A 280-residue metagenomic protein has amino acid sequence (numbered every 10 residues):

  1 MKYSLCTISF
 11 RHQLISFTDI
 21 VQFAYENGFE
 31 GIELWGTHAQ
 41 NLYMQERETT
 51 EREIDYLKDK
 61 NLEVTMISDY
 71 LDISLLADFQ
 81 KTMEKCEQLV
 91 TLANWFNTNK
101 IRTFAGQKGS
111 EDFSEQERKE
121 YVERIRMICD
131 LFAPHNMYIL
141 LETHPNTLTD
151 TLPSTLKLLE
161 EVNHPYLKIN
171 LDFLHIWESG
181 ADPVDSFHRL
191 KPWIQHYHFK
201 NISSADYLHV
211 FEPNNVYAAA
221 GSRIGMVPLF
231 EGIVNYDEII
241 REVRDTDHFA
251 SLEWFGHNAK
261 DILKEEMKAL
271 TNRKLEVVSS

Functional and structural regions predicted by a protein language model:
M1-S4, S9, L14-G28, K58-N61 (+4 more regions): Histidine-acidic metal/acid-base catalytic patches
L5-T18, W35-T50, K81-C86: N-terminal-biased segments
S9-R11, G36-H38, Y70-I73, A105-G109 (+4 more regions): Active-site-proximal loop/turn and secondary-structure-junction residues that shape catalytic pockets, frequently
D19, Y56-D59, L75-I169, D261: Active-site acidic/histidine proton-transfer and metal-coordination neighborhood in alpha/beta enzyme cores
E33, M66, R102, L140 (+2 more regions): Conserved beta-strand positions in the central sheet of alpha/beta enzyme cores
E33-K58, G106-D112: Glycine-rich, proline-tolerant flexible connector loops at the mouths of alpha/beta enzymes
E48-K60, R124-L131, S186, E238-E242: Catalytic-core regions built around general acid/base machinery
L71-F79, V227-F230: The substrate-binding groove and active-site-proximal loops of carbohydrate-active enzymes, especially glycoside
